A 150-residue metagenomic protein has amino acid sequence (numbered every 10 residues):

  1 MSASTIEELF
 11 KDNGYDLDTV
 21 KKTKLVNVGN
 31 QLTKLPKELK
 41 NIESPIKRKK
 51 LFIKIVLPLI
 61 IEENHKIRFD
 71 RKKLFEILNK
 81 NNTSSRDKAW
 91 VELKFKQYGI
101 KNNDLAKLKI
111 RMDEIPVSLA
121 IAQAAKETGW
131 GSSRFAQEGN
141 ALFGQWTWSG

Functional and structural regions predicted by a protein language model:
M1-A122, K126-G150: Catalytic cores of secreted/periplasmic lytic hydrolases that degrade extracellular macromolecules
